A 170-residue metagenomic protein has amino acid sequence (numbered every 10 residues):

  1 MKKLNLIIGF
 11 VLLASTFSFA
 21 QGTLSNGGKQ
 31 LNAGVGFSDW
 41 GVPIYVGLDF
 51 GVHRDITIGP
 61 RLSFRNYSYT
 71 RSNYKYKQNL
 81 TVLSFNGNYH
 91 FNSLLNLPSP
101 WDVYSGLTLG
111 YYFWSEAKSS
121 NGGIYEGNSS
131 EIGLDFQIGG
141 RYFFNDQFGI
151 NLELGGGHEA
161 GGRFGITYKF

Functional and structural regions predicted by a protein language model:
M1-G27: Cleavable N-terminal export/targeting peptides
F19-I58, L62, K169: Short glycine/proline- and aromatic-enriched beta-strand/turn motifs that initiate or cap beta-hairpins
Q21-G28, D55, N92-D102, F144-Q147: Short loop/turn motifs that connect adjacent beta-strands in outer-membrane beta-barrel proteins
G22-L31, R61-L83, Y111-G133: Flexible, solvent-exposed loop segments that connect beta-strands
N32-Y45, S72-K75, L152-G165: Solvent-exposed loop/turn segments connecting transmembrane beta-strands in outer-membrane beta-barrel proteins
V35, V46-F50, F85-Y89, L107-Y111 (+3 more regions): Residues on the lipid-exposed face of transmembrane beta-strands in outer-membrane beta-barrel proteins
V35-D39, L62-S68, F91, L109-S115 (+2 more regions): Transmembrane beta-strands of outer-membrane beta-barrel pores
S38-W40, K77-T81, S99, N128-I132 (+1 more regions): Short sequence motifs at beta-strands and strand-loop junctions characteristic of Gram-negative outer-membrane
